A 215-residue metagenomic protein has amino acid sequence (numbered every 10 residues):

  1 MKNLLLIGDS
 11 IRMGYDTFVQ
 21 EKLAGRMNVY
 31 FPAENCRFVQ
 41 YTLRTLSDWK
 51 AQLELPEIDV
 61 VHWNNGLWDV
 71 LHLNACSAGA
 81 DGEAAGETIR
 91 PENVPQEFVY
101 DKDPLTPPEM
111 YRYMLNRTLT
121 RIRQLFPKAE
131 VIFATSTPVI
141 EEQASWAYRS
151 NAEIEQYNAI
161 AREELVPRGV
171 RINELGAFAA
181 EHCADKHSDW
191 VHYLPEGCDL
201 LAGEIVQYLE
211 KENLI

Functional and structural regions predicted by a protein language model:
M1-E57, V61, L194, D199: Serine-esterase "nucleophile elbow" of acetyl-processing enzymes
G25, L46-I215: Alpha-helical cap/lid subdomain in secreted, periplasmic, or secretory-pathway luminal O-acyl-processing enzymes
